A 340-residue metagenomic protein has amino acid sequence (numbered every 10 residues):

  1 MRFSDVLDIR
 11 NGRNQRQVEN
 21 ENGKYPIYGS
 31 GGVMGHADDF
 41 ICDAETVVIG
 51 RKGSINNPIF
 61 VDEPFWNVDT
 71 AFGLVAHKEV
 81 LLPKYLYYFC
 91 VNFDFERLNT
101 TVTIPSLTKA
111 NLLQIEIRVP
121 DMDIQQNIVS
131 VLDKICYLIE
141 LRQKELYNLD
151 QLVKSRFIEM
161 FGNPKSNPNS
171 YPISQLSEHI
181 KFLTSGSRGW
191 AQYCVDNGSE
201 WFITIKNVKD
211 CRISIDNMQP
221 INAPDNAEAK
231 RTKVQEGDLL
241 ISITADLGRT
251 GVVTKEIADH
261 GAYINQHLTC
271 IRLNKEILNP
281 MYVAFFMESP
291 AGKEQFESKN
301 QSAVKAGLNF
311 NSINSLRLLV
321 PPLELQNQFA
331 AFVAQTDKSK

Functional and structural regions predicted by a protein language model:
M1-G29, Q114-S130, L141-S187, S315 (+2 more regions): Non-catalytic DNA-recognition/assembly elements of restriction-modification systems
R2, W66-A71, T103-D123, H260-T269 (+2 more regions): A short glycine-rich beta-alpha junction/loop motif
S4-A44, V61-D62, W66-D69, S174-Y193 (+1 more regions): Sequence-specific dsDNA recognition surfaces
N14-Q17, M34-W66, P83-Y85, D94-T100 (+5 more regions): Short, ligand-facing micro-motifs at secondary-structure edges
L74: Extended Lys/Arg-rich polyanion-binding regions
K78-L82, L273-L278: Ligand-binding loop in jelly-roll beta-barrel domains
V102, A223, E228-A229, A258 (+1 more regions): A structural connector/turn signal
